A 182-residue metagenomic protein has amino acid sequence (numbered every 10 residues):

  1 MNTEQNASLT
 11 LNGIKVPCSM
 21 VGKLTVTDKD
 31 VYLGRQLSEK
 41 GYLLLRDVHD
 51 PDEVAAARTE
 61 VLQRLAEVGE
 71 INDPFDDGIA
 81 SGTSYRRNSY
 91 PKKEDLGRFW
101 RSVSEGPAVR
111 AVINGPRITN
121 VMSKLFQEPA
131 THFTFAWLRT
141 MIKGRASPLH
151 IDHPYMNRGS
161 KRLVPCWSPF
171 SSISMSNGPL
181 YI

Functional and structural regions predicted by a protein language model:
N2-E39, R46-L149, Y155-M156: Non-heme Fe(II)-dependent double-stranded beta-helix
L43-L45, C166: Short hydrophobic-aromatic micro-motifs
N120-S123, R145-I182: Catalytic core of non-heme Fe(II) oxygenases with the double-stranded beta-helix
